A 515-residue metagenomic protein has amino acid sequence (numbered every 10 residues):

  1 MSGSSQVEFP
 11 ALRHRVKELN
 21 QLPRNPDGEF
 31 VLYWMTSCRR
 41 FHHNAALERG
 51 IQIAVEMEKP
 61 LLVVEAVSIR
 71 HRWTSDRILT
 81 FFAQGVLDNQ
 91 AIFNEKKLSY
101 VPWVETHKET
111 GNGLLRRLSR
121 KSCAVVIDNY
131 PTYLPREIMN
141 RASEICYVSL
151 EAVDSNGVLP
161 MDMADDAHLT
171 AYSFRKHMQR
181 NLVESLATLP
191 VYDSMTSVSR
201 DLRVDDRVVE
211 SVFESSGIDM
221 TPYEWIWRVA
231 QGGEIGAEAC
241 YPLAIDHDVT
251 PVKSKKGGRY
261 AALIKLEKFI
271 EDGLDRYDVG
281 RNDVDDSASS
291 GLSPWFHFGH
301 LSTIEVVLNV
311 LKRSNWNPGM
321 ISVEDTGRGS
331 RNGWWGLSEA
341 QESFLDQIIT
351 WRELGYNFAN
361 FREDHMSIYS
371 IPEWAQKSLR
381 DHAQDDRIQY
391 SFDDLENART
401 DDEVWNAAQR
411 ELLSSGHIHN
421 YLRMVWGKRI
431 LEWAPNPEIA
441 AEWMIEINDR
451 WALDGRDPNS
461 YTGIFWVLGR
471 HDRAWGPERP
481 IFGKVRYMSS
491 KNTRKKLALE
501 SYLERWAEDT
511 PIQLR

Functional and structural regions predicted by a protein language model:
M1-D201, R410, E432-I439, W443-G463: Trp/Phe/Arg-rich N-terminal binding region typifying the photolyase-homology
M1-S4, F30-N44, L62-R70, E214 (+5 more regions): Short charge-dense sequence patches
S2, F9-L12, K17-N20, K255 (+2 more regions): An acidic intrinsically disordered interaction segment
D27, P160, A167-Y369, L497 (+1 more regions): Glycine/tryptophan-enriched, flexible segments
S37, D283-E500, A507-D509: Active-site-proximal binding-pocket segments
N129-S143, L422, E504-L514: Repeat-unit-sized solenoid/scaffold elements
P131, N156, M178, I270 (+3 more regions): A broadly conserved detector of short glycine/acidic/proline-rich loop/turn motifs that flank catalytic sites and bind
